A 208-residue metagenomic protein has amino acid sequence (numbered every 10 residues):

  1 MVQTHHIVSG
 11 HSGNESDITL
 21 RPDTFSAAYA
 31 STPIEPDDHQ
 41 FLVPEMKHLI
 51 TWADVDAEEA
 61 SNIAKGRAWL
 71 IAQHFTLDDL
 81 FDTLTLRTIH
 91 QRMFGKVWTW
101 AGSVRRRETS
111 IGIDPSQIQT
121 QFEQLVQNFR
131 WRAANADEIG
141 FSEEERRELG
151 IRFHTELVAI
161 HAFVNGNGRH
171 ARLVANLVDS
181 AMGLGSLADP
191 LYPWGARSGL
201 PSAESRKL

Functional and structural regions predicted by a protein language model:
M1-L208: FIC/Doc superfamily catalytic core
